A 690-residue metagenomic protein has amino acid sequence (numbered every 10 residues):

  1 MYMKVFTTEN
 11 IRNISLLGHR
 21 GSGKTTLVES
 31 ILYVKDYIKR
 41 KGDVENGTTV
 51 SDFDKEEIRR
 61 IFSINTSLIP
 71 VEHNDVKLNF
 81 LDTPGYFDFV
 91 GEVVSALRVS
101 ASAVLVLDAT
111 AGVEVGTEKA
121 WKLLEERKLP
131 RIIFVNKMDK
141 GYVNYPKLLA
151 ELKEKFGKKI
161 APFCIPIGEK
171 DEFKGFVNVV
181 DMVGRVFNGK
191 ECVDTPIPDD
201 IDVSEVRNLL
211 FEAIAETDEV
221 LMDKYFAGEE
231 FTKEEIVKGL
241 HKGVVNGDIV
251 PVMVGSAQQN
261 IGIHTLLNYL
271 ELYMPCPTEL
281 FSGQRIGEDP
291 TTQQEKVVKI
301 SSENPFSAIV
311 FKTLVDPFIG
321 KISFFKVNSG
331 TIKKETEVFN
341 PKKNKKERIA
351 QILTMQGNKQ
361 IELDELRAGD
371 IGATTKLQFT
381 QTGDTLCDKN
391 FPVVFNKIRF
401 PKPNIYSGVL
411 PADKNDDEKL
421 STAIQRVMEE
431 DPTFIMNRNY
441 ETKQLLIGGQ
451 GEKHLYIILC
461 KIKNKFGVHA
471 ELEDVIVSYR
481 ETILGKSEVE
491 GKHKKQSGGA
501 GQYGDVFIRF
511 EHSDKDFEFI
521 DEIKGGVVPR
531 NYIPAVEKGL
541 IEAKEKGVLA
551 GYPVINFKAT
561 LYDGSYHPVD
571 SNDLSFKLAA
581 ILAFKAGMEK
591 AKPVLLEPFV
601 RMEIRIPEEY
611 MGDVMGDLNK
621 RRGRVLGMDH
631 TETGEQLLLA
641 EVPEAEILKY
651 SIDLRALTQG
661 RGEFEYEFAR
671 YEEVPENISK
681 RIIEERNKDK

Functional and structural regions predicted by a protein language model:
M1-K690: Structural and coupling elements of P-loop NTPases
